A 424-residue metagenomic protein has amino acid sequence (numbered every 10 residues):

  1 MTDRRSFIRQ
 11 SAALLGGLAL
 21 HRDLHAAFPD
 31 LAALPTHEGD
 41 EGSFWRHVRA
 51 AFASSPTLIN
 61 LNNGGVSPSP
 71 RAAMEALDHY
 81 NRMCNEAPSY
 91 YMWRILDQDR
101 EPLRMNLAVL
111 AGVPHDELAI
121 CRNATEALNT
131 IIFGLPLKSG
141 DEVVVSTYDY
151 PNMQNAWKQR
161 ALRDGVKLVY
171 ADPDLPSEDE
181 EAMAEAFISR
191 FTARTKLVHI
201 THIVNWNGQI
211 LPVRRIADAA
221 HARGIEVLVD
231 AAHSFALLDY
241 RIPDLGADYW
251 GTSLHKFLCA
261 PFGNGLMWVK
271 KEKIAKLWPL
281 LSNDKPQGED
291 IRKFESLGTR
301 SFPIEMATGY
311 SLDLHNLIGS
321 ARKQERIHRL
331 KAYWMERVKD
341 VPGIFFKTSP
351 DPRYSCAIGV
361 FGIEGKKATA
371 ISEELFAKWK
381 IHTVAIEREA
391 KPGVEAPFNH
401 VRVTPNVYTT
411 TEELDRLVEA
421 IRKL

Functional and structural regions predicted by a protein language model:
M1-T2: N-terminal secretory signal peptides
S6-L424: Pyridoxal 5′-phosphate
